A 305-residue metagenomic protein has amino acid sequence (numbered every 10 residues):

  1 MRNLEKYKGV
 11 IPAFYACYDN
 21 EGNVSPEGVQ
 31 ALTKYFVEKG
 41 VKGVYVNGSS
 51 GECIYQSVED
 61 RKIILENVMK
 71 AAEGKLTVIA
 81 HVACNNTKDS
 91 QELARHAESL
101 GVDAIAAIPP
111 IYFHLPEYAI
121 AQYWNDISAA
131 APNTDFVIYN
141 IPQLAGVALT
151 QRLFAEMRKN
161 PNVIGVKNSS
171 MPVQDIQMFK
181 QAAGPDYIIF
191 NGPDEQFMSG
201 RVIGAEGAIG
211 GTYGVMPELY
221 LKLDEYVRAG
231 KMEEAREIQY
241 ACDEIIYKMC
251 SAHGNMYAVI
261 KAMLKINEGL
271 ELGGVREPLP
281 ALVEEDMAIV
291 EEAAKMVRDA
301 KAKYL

Functional and structural regions predicted by a protein language model:
R2-A148, L264: Active-site beta->alpha loop and helix N-cap motifs at the rims of alpha/beta catalytic domains
V24, A31, E59, I63 (+10 more regions): Conserved active-site and cofactor/substrate-binding residues in soluble primary-metabolism enzymes
I64, Y123, M157, A235-I238 (+1 more regions): A structural signal for short hydrophobic/aromatic patches embedded in well-ordered alpha helices
K70-L76, S99-G101, A131-T134, K159-N162 (+3 more regions): Short helix-capping segments at alpha-helix termini
A130, L144-D243, H253: Catalytic alpha/beta core domains of metabolic enzymes, predominantly
N140, N162-V163, R276: Glycine-rich phosphate-binding "P-loop"
M198-L305: Structured C-terminal cap/extension of enzyme domains
